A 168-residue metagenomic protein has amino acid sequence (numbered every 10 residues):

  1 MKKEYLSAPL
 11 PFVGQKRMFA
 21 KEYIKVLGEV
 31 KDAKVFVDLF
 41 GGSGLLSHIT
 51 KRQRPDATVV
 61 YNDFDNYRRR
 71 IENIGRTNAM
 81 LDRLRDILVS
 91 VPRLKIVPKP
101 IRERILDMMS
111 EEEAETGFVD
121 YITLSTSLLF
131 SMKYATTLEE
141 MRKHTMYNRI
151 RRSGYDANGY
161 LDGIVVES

Functional and structural regions predicted by a protein language model:
K2-P9, M18-L39, S43, P55: Glycine-rich phosphate-binding loop of nucleotide-binding enzymes
E4-K21, L27, S90-S168: SAM-dependent nucleic-acid methyltransferase catalytic core
I24, K31, H48, N73-R76 (+2 more regions): Generic alpha-helix signal with a bias toward terminal, lower-confidence helices and secondary-structure junctions
K34-S110: SAM cofactor-binding core of SAM-dependent methyltransferases, primarily the Rossmann-like beta-alpha-beta module
